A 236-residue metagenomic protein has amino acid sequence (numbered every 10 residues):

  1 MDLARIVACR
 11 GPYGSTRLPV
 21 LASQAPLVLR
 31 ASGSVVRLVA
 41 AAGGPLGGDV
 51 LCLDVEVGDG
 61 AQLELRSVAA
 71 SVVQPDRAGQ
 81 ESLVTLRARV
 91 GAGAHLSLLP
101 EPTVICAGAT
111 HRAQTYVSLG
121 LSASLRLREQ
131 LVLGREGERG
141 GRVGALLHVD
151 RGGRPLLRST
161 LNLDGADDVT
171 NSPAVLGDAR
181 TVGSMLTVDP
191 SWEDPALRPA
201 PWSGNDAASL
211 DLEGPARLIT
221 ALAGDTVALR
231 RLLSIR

Functional and structural regions predicted by a protein language model:
M1-P102, A107: N-terminal, charged/glycine-rich beta-strand/loop interface patches
L3-R5, V50-C52, L83-T85, R112-Q114 (+4 more regions): Broad gene-expression machinery/nucleic-acid interaction feature
L27-L29, D49, Q74-G79, G108-T110 (+3 more regions): A short, polar/proline- and glycine-enriched secondary-structure boundary/capping micro-motif
V39, E129-R236: A structural signal for small-residue-enriched, beta-sheet-centric alpha/beta enzyme cores and oligomeric scaffold folds
G58, S118-G120, D150: Feature marks extracellular polysaccharide-active and adherence modules
Q62-E64, H95-S97, S124-L125, G183-S184 (+2 more regions): Structural motif
C106-Q114, G120-G144: Acidic (Asp/Glu-rich), glycine- and aromatic
